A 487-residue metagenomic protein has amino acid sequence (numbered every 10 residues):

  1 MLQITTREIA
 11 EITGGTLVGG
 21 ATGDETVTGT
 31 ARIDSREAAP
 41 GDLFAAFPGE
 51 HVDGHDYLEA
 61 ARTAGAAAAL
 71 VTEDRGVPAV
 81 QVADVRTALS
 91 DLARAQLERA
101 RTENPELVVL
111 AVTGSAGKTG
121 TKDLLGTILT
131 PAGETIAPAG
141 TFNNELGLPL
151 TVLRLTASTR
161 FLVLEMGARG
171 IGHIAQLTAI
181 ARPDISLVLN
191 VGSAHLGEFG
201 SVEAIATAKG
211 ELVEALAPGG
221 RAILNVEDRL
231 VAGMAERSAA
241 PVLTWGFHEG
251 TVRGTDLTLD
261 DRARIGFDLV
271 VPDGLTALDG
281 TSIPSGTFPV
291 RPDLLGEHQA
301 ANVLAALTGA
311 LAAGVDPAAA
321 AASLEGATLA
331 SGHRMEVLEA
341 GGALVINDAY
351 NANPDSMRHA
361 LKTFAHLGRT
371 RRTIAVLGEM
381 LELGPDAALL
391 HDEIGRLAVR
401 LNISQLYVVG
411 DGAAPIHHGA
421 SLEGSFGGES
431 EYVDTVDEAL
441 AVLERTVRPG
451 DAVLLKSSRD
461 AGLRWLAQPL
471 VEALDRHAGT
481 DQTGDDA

Functional and structural regions predicted by a protein language model:
M1-L17, A38-L43, D53, E198 (+6 more regions): ATP-dependent carboxylate-amine ligase
M1-T113, G120-P131, L146, L153 (+3 more regions): Short, basic phosphate-binding NTP loop
I9, D42, A61, L92 (+14 more regions): Residue-level signal for inorganic ion chemistry
T30-R32, T63-T72, R221-N225, P241-G246 (+1 more regions): Short, hydrophobic beta-strand segments that form beta-sheet elements in well-ordered domains
L58, G126, I174, K209 (+4 more regions): Generic hydrophobic/aromatic pocket-lining and core-packing "Φ" positions
L58, R62-T63, T178-A179, V399: Non-catalytic positions within long, well-ordered alpha-helices that form the structural scaffold/packing of enzyme
A88-V226, L230-S238, R445, P469-A487: Phosphate-binding loop of NTP-binding sites
L155-S158, A168-L196, A232-T287, L329-E336: Extended acidic/charged loop-beta regions that coordinate divalent cations and stabilize anionic phosphate/carboxylate
